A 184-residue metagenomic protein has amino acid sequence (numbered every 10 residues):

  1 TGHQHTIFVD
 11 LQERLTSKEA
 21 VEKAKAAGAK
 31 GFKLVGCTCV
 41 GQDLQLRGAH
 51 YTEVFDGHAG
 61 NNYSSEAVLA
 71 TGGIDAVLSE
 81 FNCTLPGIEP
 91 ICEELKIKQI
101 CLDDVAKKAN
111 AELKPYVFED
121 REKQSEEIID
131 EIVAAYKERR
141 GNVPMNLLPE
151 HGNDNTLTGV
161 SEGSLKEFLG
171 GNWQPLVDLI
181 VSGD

Functional and structural regions predicted by a protein language model:
T1-D184: Metallocofactor- and cofactor-centric catalytic cores in central/energy metabolism, strongly enriched
